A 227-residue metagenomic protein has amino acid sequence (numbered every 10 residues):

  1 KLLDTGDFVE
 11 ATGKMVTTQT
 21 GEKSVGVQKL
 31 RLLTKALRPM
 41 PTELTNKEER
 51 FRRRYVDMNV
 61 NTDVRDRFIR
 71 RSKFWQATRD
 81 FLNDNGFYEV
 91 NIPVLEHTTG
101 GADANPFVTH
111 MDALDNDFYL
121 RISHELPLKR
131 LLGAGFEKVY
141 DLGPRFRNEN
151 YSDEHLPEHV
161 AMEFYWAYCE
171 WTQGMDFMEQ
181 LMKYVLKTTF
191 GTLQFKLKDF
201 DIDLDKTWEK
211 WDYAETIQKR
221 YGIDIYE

Functional and structural regions predicted by a protein language model:
K1-E227: Class II aminoacyl-tRNA synthetase catalytic cores and aaRS-like
